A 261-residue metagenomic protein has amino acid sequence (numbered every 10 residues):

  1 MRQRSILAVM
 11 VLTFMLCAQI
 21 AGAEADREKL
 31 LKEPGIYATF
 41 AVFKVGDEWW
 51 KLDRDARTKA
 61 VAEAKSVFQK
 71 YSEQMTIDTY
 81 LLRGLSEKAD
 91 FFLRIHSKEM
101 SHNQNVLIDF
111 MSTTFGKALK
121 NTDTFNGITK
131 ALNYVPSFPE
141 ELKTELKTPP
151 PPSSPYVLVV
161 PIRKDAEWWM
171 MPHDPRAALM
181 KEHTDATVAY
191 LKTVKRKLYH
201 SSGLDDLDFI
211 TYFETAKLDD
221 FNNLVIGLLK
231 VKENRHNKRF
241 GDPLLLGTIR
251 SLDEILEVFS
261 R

Functional and structural regions predicted by a protein language model:
M1-S5: Positively charged n-region of N-terminal signal peptides that target proteins for export
A8-C17: Bacterial N-terminal signal peptides
G22-S72, M100-N103, D123-L191, S202-D206 (+2 more regions): Short S/T/G/P-rich N-terminal loop/turn motif that feeds into the first structured element of a domain
R27-E28, I77-R83, F110-S112, L146-T148 (+1 more regions): Catalytic micro-motifs at enzyme active sites that drive phosphoryl/nucleotidyl and oxygen chemistry
A64-N103: Long, hydrophobic/aromatic-enriched structural stretches that serve as scaffold segments
E87-A89, D205-D208: A short, glycine/Asx- and small/polar-enriched loop/turn that sits immediately N-terminal to a beta-strand
F110-A118, L229-N237: A common structural junction motif
